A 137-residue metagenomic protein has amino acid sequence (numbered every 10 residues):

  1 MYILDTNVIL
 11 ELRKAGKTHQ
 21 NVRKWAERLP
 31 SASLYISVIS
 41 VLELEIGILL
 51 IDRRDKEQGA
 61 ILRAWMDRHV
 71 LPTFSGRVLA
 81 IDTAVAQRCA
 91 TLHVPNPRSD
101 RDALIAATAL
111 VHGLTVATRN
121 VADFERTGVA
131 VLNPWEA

Functional and structural regions predicted by a protein language model:
M1, A106, L110-A137: Acidic, PIN/NYN-like endoribonuclease modules and their adjacent C-terminal/linker elements
M1-I39, L50-D67, A137: Short, well-structured N-terminal submotif of metal-dependent ribonuclease cores
D5, E43, D102, N120-D123: Acidic active-site catalytic centers that drive phospho-/nucleotidyl reactions and related ester hydrolyses
I9, V41-L44, A86, F124: A generic structural signal for short hydrophobic patches within well-formed alpha-helices
E11-R13, G47, R88-C89, T127 (+1 more regions): Residues that scaffold the ATP/ADP-binding catalytic core of kinase and kinase-like folds
L29-A32, T73, H112, T127: Structured helix-beta-strand junction loops
V38-I39, D82, N120, W135: Residues at the C-termini of beta-strands that transition into short coil/loop
I46-I51, P72-R119: Active-site neighborhoods of divalent-metal-dependent phosphate/nucleic-acid chemistry enzymes
